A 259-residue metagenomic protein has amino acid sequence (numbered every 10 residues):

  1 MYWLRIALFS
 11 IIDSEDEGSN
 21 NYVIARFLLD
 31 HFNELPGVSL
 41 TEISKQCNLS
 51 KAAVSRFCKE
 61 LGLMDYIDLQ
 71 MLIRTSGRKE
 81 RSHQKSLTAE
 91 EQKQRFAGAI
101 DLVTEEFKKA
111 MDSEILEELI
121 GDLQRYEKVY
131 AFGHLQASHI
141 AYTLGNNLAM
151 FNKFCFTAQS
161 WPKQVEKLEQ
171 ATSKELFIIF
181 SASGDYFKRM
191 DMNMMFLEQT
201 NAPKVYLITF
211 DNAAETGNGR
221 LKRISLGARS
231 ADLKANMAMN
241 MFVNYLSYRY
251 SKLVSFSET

Functional and structural regions predicted by a protein language model:
W3-L8, I12-V23, N33-G37, K45-N48 (+1 more regions): HTH-adjacent hinge/linker in prokaryotic transcriptional regulators
I24-L28: Short hydrophobic clusters on alpha-helical segments that form packing/core surfaces in small helical domains
A52: Key DNA-contact positions within bacterial/archaeal DNA-binding proteins
E105-Q199: Mid-protein regulatory/catalytic core that forms ligand/cofactor-binding pockets and protein-protein interaction
V129, F177, V205, R220-S225: Short, well-ordered beta-strand core segments
F187, A213-G217: Short, charged/polar "capping" segments at the starts of alpha-helices and the immediately preceding loops
P203-D211: Short, hydrophobic beta-strand segments that form beta-sheet elements in well-ordered domains
G217-T259: Short alpha-helices
